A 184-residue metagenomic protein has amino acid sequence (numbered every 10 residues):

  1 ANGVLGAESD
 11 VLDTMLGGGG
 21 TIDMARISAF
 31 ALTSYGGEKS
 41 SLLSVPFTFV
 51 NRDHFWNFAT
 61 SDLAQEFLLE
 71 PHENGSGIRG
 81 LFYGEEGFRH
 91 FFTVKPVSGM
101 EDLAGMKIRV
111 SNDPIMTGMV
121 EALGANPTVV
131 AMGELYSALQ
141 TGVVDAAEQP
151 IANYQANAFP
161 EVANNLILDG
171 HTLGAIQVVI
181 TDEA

Functional and structural regions predicted by a protein language model:
A1-G19: Extracytoplasmic small-molecule ligand-binding "clamshell" domains of the periplasmic binding protein/Venus flytrap
A1-G6, I108-V110, A125-A138: Short beta-strand-to-loop elements that line the ligand-binding cleft of bilobed periplasmic-binding protein-like
L5, L42, L166: Short clusters of hydrophobic/aromatic residues that line enzyme substrate/ligand-binding pockets
L5-G6, T33-Y35, A138, A156-N157: Short secondary-structure boundary/hinge segments and terminal tails
A7, G99-D102, A131, P150: Short, solvent-exposed coil/turn linker segments
A7-D10, M24, R109, A146 (+1 more regions): Short, electropositive, low-hydrophobicity segments enriched in small/polar residues
D13, G17-M24, S28-N126, F159 (+1 more regions): Contiguous mixed-secondary-structure segments that line small-molecule binding/active-site clefts of soluble domains
I115-T117, N126-A184: Pocket-lining segment of extracytoplasmic ligand-binding domains
